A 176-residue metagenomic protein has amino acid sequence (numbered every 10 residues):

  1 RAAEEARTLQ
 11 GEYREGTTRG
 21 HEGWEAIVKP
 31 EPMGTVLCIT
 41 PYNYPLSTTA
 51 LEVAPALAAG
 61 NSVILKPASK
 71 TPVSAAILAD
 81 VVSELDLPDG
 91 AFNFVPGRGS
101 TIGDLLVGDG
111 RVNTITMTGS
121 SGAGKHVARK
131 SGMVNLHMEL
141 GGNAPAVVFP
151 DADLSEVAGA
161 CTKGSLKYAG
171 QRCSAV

Functional and structural regions predicted by a protein language model:
R1-A50, L87, F92: N-terminal Rossmann NAD(P)-binding subdomain characteristic of aldehyde/semialdehyde dehydrogenases
A3-Q10, V82, D86, G110 (+3 more regions): Structural signal for hydrophobic packing residues in well-ordered secondary-structure cores of soluble enzyme domains
P30, S47-A50, S69-P72, A76 (+2 more regions): Glycine-rich phosphate-binding loop at the start of an alpha helix
I39, K66-A68, V95-G97, M117-S120 (+1 more regions): Generic beta-strand/beta-sheet core signal
T49-G103: PLP-dependent aminotransferase-like
D89-A123: Active-site phosphate-binding strand-loop segment of PLP-dependent enzymes
T114, G122-V176: ALDH superfamily catalytic-core signature
